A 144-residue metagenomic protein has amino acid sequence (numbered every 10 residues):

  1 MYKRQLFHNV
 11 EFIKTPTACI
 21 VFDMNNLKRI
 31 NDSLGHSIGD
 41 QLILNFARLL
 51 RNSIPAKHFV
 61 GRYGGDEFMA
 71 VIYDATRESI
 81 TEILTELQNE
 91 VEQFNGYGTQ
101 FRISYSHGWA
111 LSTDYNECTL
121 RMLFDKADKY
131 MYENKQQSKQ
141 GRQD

Functional and structural regions predicted by a protein language model:
K3-A18, N25-P55, G61-G65, M69-A70 (+4 more regions): Conserved long alpha-helical elements within nucleotide-processing catalytic cores of c-di-GMP signaling and class III
I20, V71, G108: Conserved Rossmann-like nucleotide-binding pocket used by diverse enzymes that bind dinucleotide cofactors
D32, Y73, G96, K135-Q136: Short, conserved catalytic or interaction motifs in soluble domains
K57-F59, F94-G98: Short beta-strand/turn micro-motifs at beta-sheet edges
A70-A75, L111-T113: Short beta-strand-to-loop capping motifs
T81-Q88, E92-N95, S112-Q143: Catalytic-core segments of nucleotide cyclases and related cyclic-nucleotide turnover enzymes
F101-S106: PAS and PAS-like sensory/regulatory domains
